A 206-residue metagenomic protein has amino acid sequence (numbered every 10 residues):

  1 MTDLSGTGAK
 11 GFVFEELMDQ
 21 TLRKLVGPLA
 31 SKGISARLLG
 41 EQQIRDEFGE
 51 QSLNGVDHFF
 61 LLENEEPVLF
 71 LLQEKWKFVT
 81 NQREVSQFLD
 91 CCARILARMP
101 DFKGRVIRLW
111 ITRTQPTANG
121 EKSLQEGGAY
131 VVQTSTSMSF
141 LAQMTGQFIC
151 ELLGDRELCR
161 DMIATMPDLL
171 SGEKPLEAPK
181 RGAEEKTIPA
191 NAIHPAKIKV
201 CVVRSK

Functional and structural regions predicted by a protein language model:
M1-K206: Mixed-charge (Asp/Glu-Lys/Arg
